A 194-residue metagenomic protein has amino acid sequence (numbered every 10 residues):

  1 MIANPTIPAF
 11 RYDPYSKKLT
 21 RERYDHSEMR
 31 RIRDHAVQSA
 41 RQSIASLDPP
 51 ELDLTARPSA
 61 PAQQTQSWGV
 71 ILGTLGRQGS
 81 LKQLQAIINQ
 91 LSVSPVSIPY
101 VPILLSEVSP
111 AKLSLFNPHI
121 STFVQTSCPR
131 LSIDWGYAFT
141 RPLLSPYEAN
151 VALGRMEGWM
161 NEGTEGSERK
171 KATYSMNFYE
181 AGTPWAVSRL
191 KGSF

Functional and structural regions predicted by a protein language model:
M1, S114-P129: Short, well-ordered secondary-structure micro-motifs within conserved domains or adaptor modules
I2-P99, P110-S114: Redox- and metal-dependent alpha/beta enzyme cores, enriched for Fe-S-associated oxidoreductases and cofactor-handling
A3-P5, H119, A138-R141: Short, structured coil segments at secondary-structure junctions
Y15-K17, H35, P129-F194: Peripheral docking tails and interdomain loops at the edges of cofactor- or intermediate-handling domains
L75-Q78, E107-A111, C128-I133, N150-V151: Short Gly/Pro-enriched loop/turn and capping motifs at secondary-structure junctions
P102-L105: Beta-rich interaction modules in large eukaryotic scaffold/regulatory proteins
V108-P118, T140: Asparagine-biased alpha-helical interface segments
